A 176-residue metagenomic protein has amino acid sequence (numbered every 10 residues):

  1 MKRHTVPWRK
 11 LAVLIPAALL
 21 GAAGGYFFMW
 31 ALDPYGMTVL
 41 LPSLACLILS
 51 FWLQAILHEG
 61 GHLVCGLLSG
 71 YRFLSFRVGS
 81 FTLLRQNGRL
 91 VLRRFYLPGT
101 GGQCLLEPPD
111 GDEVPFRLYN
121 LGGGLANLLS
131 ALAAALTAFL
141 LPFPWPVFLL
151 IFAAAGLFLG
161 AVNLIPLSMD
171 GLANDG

Functional and structural regions predicted by a protein language model:
M1-L47: Topogenic membrane-insertion module of multi-pass membrane proteins
L11, I15, L44-I48, R117-L121 (+1 more regions): Hydrophobic alpha-helical transmembrane segments
W30-P34, L63, L67-Y71, F139-F143 (+2 more regions): Transmembrane helix-loop junctions in multipass membrane proteins, especially transporters and channels
L32-L40, L105-D110, P144: Helix-boundary and loop/linker segments of multi-pass membrane transporters
G36-I56, P146-A161: Membrane-embedded alpha-helical segments that form the functional core of polytopic membrane enzymes, especially those
C46-P109: Small-residue-rich helix-interface/hinge motifs
P108-G176: Hydrophobic transmembrane alpha-helical segments that form the core helix bundle of multi-pass membrane enzymes
